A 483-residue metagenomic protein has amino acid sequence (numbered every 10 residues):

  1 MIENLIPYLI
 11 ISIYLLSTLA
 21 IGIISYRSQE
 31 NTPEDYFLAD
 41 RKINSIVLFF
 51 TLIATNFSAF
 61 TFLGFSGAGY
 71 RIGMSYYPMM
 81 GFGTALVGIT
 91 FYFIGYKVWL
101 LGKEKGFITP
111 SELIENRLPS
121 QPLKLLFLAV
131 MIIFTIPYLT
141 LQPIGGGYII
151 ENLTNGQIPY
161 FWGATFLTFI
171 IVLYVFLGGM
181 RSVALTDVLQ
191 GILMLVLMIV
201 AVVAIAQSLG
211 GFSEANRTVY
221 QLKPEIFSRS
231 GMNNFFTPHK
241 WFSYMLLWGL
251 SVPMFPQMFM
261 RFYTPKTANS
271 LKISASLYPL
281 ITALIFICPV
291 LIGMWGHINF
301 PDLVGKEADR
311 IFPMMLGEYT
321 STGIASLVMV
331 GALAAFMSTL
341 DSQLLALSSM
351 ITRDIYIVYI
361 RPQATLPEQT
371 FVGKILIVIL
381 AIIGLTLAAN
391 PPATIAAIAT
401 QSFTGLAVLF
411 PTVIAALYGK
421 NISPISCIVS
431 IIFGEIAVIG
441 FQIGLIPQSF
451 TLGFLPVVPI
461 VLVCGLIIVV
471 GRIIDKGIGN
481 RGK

Functional and structural regions predicted by a protein language model:
M1-K483: Membrane-embedded helix-loop-helix hairpins and adjacent transmembrane boundary segments in multi-pass transporters
